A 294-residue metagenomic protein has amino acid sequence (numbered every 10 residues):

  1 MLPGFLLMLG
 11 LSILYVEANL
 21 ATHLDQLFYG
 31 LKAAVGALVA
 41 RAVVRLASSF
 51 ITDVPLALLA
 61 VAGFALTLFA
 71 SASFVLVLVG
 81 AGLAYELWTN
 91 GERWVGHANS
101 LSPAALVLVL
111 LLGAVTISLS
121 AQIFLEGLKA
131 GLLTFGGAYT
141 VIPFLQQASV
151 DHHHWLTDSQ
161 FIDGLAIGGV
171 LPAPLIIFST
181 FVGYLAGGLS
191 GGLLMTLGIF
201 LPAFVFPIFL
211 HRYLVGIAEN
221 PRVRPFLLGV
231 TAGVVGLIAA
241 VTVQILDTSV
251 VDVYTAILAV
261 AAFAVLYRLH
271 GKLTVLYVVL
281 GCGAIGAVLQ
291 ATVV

Functional and structural regions predicted by a protein language model:
M1-L171, L175-V294: Multi-pass membrane proteins that catalyze or facilitate reactions on polyprenyl-/lipid-phosphate substrates and their
